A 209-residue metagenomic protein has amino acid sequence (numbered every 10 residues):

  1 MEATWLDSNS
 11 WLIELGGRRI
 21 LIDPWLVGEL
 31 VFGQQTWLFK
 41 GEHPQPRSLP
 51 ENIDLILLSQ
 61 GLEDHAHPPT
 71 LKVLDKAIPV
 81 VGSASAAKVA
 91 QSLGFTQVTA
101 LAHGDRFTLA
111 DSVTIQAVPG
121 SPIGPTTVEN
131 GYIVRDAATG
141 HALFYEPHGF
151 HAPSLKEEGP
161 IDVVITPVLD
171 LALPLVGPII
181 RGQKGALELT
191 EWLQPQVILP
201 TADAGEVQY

Functional and structural regions predicted by a protein language model:
M1-P46, V128-P147, V163: Conserved beta-strand hairpin/beta-sheet module of binuclear metal-dependent hydrolase folds, prominently
R18-I20, D54-L55, P79, V113 (+3 more regions): Structural motif
R18-L57, G61, P68-V73, G124 (+1 more regions): Pre-active-site segment of Zn-dependent metallo-hydrolases
E29, G61-A66, A87-A90, D105-T108 (+4 more regions): Active-site environment of divalent metal-dependent phosphoester hydrolases
E42-F107: Active-site HxH/HxHxD metal-binding segment of metal-dependent hydrolases
L49-P50, H65-V80, V118-I180: Mobile, glycine- and charge-enriched loop segments and immediately flanking short secondary-structure elements within
G82-G140: Metallo-beta-lactamase
S85, A152-Y209: Cap/insert and terminal regions of metallo-dependent hydrolase folds
